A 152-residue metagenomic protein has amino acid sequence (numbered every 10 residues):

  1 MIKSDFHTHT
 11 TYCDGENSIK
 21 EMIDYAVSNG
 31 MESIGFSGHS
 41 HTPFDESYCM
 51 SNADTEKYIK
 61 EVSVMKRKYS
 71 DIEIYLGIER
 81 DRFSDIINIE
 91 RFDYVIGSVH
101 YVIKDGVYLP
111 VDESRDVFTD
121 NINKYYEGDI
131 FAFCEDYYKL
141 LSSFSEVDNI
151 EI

Functional and structural regions predicted by a protein language model:
M1-R82: An N-terminally biased module of ancient metal coordination in phosphate/nucleic-acid-related enzymes
Y48, A53-I152: Extended substrate/RNA-proximal surfaces in nucleic-acid metabolism proteins
